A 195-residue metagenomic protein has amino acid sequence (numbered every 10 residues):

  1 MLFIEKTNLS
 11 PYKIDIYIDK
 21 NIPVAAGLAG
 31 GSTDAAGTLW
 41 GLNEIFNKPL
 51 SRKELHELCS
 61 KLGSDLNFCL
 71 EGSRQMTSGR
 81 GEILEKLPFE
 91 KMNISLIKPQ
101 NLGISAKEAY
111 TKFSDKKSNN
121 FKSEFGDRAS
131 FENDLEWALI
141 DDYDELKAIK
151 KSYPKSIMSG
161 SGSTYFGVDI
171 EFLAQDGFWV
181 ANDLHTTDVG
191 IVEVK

Functional and structural regions predicted by a protein language model:
M1-A26, N43-K53, R80-E82, P88-E90 (+2 more regions): ATP-binding N-lobe of GHMP and related small-molecule kinases
F3, L58, I149-S152: A ubiquitous structural signal for well-ordered alpha-helices
Y17-D19, C69, S159: Solvent-exposed beta-strand sheet faces enriched in polar/charged residues
A26-R52, H56, F68-L70: DPxDG-like acidic metal-binding loop motif
G30-G31, M158-S163: Glycine-rich beta-strand-to-loop/alpha-helix junction loops that act as flexible
S51-L62, R128: Short, well-structured alpha-helical segments that form the helix of a local strand-helix-strand
C69-I157, V168-K195: Conserved, helical-rich catalytic subdomain that frames metal- and/or nucleotide-binding sites in enzyme alpha/beta
